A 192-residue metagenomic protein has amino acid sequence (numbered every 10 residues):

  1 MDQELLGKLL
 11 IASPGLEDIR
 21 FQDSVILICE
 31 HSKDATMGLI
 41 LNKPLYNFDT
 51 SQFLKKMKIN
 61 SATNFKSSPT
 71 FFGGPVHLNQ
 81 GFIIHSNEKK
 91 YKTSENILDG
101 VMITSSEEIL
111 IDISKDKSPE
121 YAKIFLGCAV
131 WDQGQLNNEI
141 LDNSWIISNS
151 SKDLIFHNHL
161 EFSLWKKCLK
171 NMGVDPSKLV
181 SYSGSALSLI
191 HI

Functional and structural regions predicted by a protein language model:
M1-F125, A129-L187: A short aromatic-anchored loop/beta-hairpin motif
I190-I192: Conserved small/polar residues in nucleotide/adenosyl-binding loops
